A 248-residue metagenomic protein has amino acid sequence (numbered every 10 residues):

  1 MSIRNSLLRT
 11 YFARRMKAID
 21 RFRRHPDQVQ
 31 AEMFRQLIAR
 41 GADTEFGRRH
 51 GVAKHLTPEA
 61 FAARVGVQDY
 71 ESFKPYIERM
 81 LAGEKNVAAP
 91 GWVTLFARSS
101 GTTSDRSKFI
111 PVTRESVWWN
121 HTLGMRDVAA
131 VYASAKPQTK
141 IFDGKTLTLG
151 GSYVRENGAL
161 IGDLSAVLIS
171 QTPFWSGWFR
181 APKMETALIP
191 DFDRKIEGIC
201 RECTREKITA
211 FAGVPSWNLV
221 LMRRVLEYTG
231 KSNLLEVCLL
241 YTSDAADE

Functional and structural regions predicted by a protein language model:
M1-R98, S104-L240: Nucleotide 5′-phosphate-binding alpha/beta core
S99, Y241-E248: Conserved small/polar residues in nucleotide/adenosyl-binding loops
